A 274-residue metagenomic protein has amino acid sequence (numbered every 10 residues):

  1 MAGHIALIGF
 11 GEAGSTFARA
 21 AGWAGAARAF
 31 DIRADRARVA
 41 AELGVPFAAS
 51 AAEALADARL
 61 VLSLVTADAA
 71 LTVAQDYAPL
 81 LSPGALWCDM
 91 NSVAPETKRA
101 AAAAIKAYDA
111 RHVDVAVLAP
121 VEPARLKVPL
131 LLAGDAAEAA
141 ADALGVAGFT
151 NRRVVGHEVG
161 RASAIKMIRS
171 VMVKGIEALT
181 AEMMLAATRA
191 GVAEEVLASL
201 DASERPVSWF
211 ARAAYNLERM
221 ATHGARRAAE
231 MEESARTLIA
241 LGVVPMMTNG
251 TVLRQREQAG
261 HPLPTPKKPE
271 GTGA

Functional and structural regions predicted by a protein language model:
M1-A56, G84: NAD(P)+-binding Rossmann beta1-loop-alpha1 motif at the extreme N-terminus of oxidoreductases
I8, F30, S63-L64, V115: The conserved SAM/SAH-binding core of class I Rossmann-like methyltransferase domains, concentrating on the hydrophobic
A21, A40, I105, L144-G145 (+2 more regions): A generic structural signal for well-ordered alpha-helical segments
A27, F47, R111-V113, E194: Hydrophobic beta-strand scaffold residues
A51-R111: Rossmann-fold NAD(P) dinucleotide-binding segment
A70, V93-K174: Rossmann-fold dinucleotide-binding core
A164-P266: Helical "substrate-binding/catalytic lid" subdomain of Rossmann-like NAD(P)-dependent dehydrogenases/reductases
